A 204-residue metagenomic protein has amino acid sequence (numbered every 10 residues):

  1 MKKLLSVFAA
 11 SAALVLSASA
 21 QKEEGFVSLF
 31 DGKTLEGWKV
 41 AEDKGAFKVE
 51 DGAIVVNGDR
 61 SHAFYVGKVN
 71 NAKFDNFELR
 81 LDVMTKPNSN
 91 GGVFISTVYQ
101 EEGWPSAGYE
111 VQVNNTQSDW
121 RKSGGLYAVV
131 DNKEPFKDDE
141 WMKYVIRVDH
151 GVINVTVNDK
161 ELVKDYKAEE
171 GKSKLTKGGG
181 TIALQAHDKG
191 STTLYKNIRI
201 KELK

Functional and structural regions predicted by a protein language model:
M1-K22: Bacterial Sec-dependent N-terminal signal peptides
A20-K204: Carbohydrate-interacting regions of secretory-pathway proteins
